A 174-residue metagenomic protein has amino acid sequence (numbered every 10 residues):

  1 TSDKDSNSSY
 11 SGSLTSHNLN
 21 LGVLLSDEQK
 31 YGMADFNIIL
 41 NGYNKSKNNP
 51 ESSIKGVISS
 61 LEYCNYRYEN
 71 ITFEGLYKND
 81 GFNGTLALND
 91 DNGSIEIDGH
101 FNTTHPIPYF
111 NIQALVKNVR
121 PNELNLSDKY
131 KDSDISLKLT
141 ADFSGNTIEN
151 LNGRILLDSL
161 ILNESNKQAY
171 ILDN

Functional and structural regions predicted by a protein language model:
T1-N174: Interface amphipathic segments
